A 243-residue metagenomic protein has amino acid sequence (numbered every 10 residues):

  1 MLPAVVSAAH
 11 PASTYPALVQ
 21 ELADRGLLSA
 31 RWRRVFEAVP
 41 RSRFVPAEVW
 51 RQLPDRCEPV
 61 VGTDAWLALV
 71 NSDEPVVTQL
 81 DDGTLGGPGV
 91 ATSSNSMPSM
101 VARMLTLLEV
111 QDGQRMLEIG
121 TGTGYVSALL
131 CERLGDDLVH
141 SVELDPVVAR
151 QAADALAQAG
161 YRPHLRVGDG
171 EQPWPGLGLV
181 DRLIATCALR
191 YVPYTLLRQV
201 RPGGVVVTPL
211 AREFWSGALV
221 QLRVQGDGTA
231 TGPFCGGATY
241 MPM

Functional and structural regions predicted by a protein language model:
L2-L117, V126, V148-A152, A157 (+1 more regions): Class I SAM-dependent transferase core
L18, N71, L130, L165 (+2 more regions): Generic structural hydrophobic/aromatic packing signal, biased to beta-strands
E37, R51, D55, G86 (+4 more regions): A sequence-level detector of short, solvent-exposed, charge-rich linear segments
E48, G62-T63, L130-C131, P209 (+1 more regions): Alpha-helix boundary/capping detector
R51-E58, N71, V139, T186-Y194 (+1 more regions): Short, Lys/Arg-enriched charge-dense amphipathic segments
G89-V207, R212-F214: Conserved nucleotide-cofactor-binding alpha/beta core module
A211-M243: Active-site capping/gating segments
